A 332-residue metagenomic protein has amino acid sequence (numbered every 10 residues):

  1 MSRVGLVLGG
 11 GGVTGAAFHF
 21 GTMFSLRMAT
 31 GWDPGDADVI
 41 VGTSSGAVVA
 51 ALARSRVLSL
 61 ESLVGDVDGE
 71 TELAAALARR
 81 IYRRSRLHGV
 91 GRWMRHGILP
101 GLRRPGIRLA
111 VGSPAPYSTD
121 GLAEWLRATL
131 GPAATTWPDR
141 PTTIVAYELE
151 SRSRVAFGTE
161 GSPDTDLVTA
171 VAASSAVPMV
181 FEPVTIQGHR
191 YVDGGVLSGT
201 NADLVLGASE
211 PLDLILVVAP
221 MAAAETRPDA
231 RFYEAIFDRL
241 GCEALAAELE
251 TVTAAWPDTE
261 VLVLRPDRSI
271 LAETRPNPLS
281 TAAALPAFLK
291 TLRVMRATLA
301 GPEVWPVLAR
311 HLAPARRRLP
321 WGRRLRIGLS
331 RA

Functional and structural regions predicted by a protein language model:
R3-V7, G12-V111, A156-G158, D164-A172 (+1 more regions): Patatin-like phospholipase
G5, H88-P211, D258-L264, P276-L308: Active-site-adjacent alpha/beta core region of enzyme catalytic domains
V64-D68, E303-L319: Charge-dense, low-complexity polyampholytic segments
T200-L206, A244-T253: A short, acidic, amphipathic alpha-helical segment used as a generic capping/interface helix at domain edges
L212-D229: A short, conserved beta-to-alpha structural element at the edge of catalytic cores that scaffolds binding
R227-T251: Acidic, Ser/Thr-rich peripheral helices and adjacent loops at domain boundaries
L249-A272: C-terminal regions of proteins
R317-A332: Acidic, Ser/Thr-rich low-complexity intrinsically disordered segments
